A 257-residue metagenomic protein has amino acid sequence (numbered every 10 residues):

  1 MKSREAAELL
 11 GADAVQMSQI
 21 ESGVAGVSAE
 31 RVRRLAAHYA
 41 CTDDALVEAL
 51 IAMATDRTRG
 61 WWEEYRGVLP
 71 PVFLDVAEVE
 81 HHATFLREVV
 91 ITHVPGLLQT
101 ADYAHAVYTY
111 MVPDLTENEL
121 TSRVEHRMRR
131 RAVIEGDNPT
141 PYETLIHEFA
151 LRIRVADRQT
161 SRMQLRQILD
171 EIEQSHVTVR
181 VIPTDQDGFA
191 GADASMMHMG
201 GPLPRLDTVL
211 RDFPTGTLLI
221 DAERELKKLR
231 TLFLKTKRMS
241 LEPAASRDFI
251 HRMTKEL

Functional and structural regions predicted by a protein language model:
M1-S3, I20, D157, S161: Proteins with a high burden of low-complexity, intrinsically disordered sequence enriched in S/T/G/P/A and R, requiring
S3-L9, S22, G26-R152, D221 (+1 more regions): Interdomain hinge/linker segments and adjacent boundary elements that couple functional modules
N138, L145, V155-L257: C-terminal regulatory/effector modules of DNA-binding transcriptional regulators
